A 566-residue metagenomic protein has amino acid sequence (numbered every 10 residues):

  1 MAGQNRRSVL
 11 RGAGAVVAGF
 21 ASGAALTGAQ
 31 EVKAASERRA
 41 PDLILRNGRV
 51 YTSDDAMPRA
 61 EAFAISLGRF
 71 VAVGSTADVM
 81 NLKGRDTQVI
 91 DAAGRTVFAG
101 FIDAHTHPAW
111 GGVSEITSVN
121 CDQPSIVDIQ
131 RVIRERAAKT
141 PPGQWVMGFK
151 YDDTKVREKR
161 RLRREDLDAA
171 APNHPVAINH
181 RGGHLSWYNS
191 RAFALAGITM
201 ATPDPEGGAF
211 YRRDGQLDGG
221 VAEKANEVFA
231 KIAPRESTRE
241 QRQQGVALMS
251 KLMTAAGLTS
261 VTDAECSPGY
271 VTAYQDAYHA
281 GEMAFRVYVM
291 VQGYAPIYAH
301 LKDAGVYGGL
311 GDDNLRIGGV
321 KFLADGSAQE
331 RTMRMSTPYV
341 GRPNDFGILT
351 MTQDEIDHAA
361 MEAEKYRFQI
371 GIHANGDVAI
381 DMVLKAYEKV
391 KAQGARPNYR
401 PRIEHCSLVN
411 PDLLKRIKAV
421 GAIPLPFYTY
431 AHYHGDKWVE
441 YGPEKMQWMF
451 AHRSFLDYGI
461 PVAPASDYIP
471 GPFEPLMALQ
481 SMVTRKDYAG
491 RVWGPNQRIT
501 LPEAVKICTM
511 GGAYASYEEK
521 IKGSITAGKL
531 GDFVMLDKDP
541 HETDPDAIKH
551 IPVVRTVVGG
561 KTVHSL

Functional and structural regions predicted by a protein language model:
M1-V17: N-terminal secretory signal peptides and thylakoid transit peptides that target proteins across membranes
G3, A34-P41, S466: Extreme N-terminus of proteins, especially the signal/transit-peptide cleavage junction and the first residues
G12, V16-F20, S36-R46, Y51 (+10 more regions): Divalent metal-binding segments
A25-A35: Signal peptide processing junction and immediate N-terminal pro/mature segment of secreted/exported proteins
T262, L425-P426: Conserved beta-strand positions in the central sheet of alpha/beta enzyme cores
Y278, Y307-G311, K418-A419: Acidic (Asp/Glu)-rich catalytic clusters
A360-G371, N375-P401, H405-C406, P411-K415 (+3 more regions): His/Asp/Glu-enriched, well-ordered alpha-helical/loop segment that forms or immediately abuts the divalent-metal
